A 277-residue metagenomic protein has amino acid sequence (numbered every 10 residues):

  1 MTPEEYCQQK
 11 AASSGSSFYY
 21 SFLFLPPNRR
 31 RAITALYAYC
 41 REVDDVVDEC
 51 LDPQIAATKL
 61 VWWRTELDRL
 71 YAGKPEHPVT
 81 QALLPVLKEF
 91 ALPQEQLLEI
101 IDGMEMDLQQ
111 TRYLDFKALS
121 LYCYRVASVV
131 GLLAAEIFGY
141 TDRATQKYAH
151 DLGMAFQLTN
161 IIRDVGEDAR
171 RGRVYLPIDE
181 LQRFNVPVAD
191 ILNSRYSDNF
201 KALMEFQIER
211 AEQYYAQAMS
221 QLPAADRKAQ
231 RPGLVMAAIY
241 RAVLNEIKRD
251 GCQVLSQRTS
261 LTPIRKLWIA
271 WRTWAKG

Functional and structural regions predicted by a protein language model:
M1-Q157, I162, G166-G277: Catalytic cores of Mg2+-dependent Asp-rich isoprenoid enzymes
